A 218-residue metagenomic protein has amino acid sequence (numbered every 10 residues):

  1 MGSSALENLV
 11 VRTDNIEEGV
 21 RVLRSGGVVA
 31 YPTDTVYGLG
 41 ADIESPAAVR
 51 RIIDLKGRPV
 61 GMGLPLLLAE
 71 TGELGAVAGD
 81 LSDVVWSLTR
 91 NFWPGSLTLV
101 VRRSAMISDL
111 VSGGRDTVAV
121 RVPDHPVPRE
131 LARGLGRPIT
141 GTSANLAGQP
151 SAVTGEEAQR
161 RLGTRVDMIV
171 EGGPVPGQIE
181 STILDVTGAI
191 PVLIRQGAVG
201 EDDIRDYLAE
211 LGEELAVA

Functional and structural regions predicted by a protein language model:
M1-A218: Active-site-adjacent structural elements in enzyme catalytic cores
